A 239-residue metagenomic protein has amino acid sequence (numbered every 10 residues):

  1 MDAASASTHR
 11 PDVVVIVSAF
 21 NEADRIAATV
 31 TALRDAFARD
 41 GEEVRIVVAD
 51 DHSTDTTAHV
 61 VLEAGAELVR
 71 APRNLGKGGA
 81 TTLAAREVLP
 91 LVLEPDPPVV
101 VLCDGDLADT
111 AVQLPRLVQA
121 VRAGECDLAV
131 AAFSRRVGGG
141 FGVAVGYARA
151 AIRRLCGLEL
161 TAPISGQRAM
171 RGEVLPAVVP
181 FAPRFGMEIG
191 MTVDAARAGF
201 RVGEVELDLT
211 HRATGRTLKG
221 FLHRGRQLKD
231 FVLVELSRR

Functional and structural regions predicted by a protein language model:
M1-P11, P180-R239: Hydrophobic helical membrane-anchoring modules
V17, G41-H52, V69-A71: Short beta-strand/loop segment that forms part of the nucleotide-sugar
E22-F37: Short, well-formed alpha-helical segments that are part of the catalytic scaffolds of diverse glycosyltransferases
E22-R25, S53, T110: Donor nucleotide-sugar binding loop of glycosyltransferases
D35-G41, V88-P97: Alpha-helix termini
V47, A58-E87, L91-E94: Conserved donor nucleotide-binding strand/loop of the catalytic core
D50-A58, L107: A conserved acidic beta->alpha catalytic loop
P72-V88, V99-L102, T110-F185, R212-L222: Acceptor/aglycone-binding surface of glycosyltransferases and processive sugar-polymer synthases
